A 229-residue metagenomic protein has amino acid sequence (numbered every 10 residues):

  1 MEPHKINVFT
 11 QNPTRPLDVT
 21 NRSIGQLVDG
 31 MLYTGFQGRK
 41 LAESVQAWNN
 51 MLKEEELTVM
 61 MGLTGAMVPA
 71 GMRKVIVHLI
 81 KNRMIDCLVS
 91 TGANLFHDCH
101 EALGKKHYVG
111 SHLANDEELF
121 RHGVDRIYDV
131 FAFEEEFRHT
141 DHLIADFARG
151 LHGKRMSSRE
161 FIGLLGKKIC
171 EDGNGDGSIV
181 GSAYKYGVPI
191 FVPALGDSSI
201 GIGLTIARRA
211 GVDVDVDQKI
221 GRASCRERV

Functional and structural regions predicted by a protein language model:
M1-L63, V68-R226: Conserved catalytic alpha/beta core of Sir2/sirtuin-type deacylases, generalized to analogous enzyme cores that bind
V229: Active-site acidic/histidine clusters and adjacent loop/turn architecture that either coordinate catalytic ions
